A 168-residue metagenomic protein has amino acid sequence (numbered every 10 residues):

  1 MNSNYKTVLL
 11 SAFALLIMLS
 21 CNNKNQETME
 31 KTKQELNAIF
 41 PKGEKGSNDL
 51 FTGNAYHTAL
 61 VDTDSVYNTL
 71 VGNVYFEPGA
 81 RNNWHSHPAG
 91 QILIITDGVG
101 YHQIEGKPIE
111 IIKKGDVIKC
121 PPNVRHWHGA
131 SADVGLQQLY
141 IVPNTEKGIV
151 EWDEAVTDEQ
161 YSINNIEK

Functional and structural regions predicted by a protein language model:
M1-L9: Bacterial N-terminal signal peptides that target proteins for export
V8-L16: Sec-dependent N-terminal signal peptides
M18-S20: C-terminal motif of bacterial Sec signal peptides marking the signal peptidase cleavage site
N22-N68, I149-K168: A short, N-terminal "cap"/entry segment at the start of jelly-roll beta-barrel domains of the cupin/DSBH fold
N73-E77, H87-H102, I141-P143: Short, conserved beta-strand element in jelly-roll/cupin
W84, H102-Q103, R125-S131: Short beta-strand His + acidic residue motifs that chelate non-heme Fe in jelly-roll/DSBH and cupin folds
G106-N123: Short acidic-glycine-tyrosine-enriched beta hairpin
D133-E151: A short hydrophobic beta-strand segment most commonly corresponding to one strand of the jelly-roll/cupin
